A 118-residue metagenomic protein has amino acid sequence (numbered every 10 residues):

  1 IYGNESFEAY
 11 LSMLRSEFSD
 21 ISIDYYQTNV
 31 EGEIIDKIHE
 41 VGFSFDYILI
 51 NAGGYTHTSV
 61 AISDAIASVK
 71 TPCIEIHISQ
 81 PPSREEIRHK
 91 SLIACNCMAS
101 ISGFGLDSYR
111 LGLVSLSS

Functional and structural regions predicted by a protein language model:
I1-E17: Short catalytic helix/loop segments, enriched in acidic residues and glycine and frequently bearing histidine
F18-I23: A generic structural motif
D24-G32: Short beta->alpha junction loops
D24-Y25, S83-S118: Short, glycine-/small-residue-rich phosphate/pyrophosphate-handling segment
N29-V30, G54, F104: Short beta->alpha linker loops
D36-S44: Short, well-structured alpha-helical segments in soluble
I38, A61-S63, E86-R88: Short amphipathic alpha-helical segments
F45-P82: Mid-chain, well-packed structural core segment of small domains
